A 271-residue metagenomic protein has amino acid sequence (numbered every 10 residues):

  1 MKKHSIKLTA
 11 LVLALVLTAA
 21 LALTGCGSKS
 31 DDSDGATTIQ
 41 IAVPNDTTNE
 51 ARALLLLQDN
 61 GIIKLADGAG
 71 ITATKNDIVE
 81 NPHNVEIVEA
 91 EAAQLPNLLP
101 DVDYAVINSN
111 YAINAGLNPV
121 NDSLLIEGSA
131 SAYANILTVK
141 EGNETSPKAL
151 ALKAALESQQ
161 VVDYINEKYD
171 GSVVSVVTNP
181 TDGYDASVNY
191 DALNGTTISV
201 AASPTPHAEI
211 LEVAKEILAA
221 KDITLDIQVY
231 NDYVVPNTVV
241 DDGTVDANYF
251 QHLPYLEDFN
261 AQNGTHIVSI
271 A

Functional and structural regions predicted by a protein language model:
A20-G25: C-terminal motif of bacterial Sec signal peptides marking the signal peptidase cleavage site
G27-K29: Bacterial signal peptide processing site
T37-A42, L193-T205, I223-V229: Short, well-ordered beta-strand elements
A51-L54, Q58, K148, L156-T178: Periplasmic-binding protein-like
L55-I62, T72-N76, P204-D226, Y230 (+2 more regions): Short, polar/charged alpha-helical segment
A69-N97, I227-T238: Short helix-initiation/N-cap motifs at beta->coil->alpha
D101, N114-I126, F259-I270: Ligand-binding "clamshell"
Y133-A151: A bilobed periplasmic-binding-protein/Venus flytrap-type ligand-binding module shared by bacterial periplasmic
